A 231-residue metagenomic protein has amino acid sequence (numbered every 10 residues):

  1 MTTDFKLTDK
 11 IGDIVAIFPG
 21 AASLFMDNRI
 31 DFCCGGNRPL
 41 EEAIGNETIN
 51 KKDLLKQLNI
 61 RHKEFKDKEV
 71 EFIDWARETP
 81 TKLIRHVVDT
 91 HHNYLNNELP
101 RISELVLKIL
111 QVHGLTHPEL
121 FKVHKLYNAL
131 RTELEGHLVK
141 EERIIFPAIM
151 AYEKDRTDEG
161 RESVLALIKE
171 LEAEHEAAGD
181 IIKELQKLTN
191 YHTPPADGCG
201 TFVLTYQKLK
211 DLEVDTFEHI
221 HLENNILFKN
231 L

Functional and structural regions predicted by a protein language model:
M1-L231: Small-residue-biased structural context
